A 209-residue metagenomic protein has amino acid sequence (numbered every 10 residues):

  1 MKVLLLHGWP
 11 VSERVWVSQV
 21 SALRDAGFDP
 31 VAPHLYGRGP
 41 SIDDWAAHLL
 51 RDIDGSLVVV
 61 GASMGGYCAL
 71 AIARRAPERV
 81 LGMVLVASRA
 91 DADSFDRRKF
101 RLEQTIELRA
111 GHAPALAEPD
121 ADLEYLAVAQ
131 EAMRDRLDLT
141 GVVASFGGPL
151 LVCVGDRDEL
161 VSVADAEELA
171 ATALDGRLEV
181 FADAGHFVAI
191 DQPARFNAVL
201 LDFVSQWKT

Functional and structural regions predicted by a protein language model:
G8-V11, S63: Active-site glycine-rich loops that stabilize anionic/oxyanionic intermediates across multiple enzyme folds
S12-V60, A198-L201: Active-site loop/oxyanion-hole signature of alpha/beta-hydrolase fold enzymes
G61-G65, A69: Gly/Ala-rich beta-loop-alpha elbow adjacent to hydrolase catalytic centers
L70-H112, Y125: Flexible "cap/lid" loop of the alpha/beta hydrolase fold
A113-G141, R157-E159: Hydrophobic, aromatic-rich cap/lid helix
F146, V152-V154, D158: Short beta-strand/loop motif that positions the catalytic acidic residue of the alpha/beta-hydrolase fold
E159-D165: Conserved alpha/beta-hydrolase "acid-adjacent" motif
A184-N197: Catalytic histidine-centered segment of alpha/beta-hydrolase-like enzymes
